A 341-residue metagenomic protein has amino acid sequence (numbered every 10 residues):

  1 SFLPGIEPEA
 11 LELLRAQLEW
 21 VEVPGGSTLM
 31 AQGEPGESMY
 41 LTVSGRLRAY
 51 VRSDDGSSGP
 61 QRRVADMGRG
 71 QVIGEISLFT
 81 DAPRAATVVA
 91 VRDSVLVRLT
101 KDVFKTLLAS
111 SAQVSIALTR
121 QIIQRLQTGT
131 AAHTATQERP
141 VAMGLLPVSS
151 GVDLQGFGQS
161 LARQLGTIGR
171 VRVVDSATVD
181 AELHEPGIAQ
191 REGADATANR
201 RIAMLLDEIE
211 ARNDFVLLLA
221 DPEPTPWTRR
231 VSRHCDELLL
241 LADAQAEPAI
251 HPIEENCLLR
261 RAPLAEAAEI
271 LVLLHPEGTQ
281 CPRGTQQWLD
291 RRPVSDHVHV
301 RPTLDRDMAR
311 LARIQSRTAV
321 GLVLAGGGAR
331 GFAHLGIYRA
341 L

Functional and structural regions predicted by a protein language model:
S1-R62, R69-I73: Regulatory nucleotide-sensing modules
A10-L13, P83-A85, K101-E138: A small-molecule sensor/coupling module
A49-Y50, E75, A86-A90, T106: Short beta-strand His + acidic residue motifs that chelate non-heme Fe in jelly-roll/DSBH and cupin folds
F79-K101: Ligand-binding loop in jelly-roll beta-barrel domains
R139-T167, V173: Glycine-rich phosphate-binding P-loop
V179-A194: P-loop NTPase switch/communication element
A194-R201: Flexible loop/N-cap segments at domain edges
A203-F215, E223-L341: Patatin-like phospholipase
